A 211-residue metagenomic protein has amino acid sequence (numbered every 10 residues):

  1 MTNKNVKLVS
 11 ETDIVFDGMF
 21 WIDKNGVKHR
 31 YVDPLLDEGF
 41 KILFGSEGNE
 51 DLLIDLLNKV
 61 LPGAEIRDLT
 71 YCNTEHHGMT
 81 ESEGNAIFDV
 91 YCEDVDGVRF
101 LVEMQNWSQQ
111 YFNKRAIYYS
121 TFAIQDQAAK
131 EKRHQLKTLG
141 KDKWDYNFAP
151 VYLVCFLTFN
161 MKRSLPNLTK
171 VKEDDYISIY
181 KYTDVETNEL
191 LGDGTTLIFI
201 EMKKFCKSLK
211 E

Functional and structural regions predicted by a protein language model:
M1-E211: Elongated, amphipathic alpha-helical interaction scaffolds
